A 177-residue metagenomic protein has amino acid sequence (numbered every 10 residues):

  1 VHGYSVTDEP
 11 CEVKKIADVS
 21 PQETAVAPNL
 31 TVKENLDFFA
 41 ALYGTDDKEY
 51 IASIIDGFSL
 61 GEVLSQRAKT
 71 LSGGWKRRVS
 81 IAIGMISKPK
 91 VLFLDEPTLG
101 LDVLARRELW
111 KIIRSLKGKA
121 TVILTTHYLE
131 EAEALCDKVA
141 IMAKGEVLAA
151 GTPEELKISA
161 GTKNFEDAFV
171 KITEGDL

Functional and structural regions predicted by a protein language model:
V1-D8, E12-V13: Conserved ABC transporter NBD signature motif
N29, R67-G74: Conserved ABC ATPase signature
D37, A41, D46-V63: Conserved ABC ATPase "signature" region
K88: Conserved catalytic motifs of ABC-family nucleotide-binding domains
L92-E96: Catalytic Walker B motif of ABC-type/P-loop ATPase nucleotide-binding domains
A150-G151: ABC ATPase "signature
